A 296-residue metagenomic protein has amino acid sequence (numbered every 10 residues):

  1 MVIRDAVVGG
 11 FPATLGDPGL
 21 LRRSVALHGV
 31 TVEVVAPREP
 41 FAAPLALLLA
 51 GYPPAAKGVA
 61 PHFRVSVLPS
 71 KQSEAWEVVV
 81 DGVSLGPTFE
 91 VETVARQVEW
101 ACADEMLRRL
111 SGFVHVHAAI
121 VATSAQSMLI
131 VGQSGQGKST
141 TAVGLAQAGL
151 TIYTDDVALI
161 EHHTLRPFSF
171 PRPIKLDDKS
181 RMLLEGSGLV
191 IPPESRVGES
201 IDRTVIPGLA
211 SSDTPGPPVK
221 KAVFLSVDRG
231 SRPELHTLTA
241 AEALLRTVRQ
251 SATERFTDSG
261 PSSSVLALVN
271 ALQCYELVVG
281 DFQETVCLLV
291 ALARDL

Functional and structural regions predicted by a protein language model:
V2-L47, A60-H62, A119, T123-G132 (+2 more regions): Glycine-rich, often acidic-flanked micro-motifs that create phosphate/phosphodiester-binding or positioning elements
A46-A55: N-terminal low-complexity, intrinsically disordered segments
K57-E105, A293-L296: Charged, amphipathic alpha-helical linker segments immediately N-terminal to NTP-binding catalytic cores
M106-R109, G208-L209: Short, P/G- and charge-enriched loop/turn segments at secondary-structure junctions
R109-I120: Pre-Walker A adenine-sensing motif
G135: Walker A (P-loop) phosphate-binding loop of P-loop NTPases
K138: Conserved lysine of the Walker
T141-A142: Post-Walker A alpha-helix
